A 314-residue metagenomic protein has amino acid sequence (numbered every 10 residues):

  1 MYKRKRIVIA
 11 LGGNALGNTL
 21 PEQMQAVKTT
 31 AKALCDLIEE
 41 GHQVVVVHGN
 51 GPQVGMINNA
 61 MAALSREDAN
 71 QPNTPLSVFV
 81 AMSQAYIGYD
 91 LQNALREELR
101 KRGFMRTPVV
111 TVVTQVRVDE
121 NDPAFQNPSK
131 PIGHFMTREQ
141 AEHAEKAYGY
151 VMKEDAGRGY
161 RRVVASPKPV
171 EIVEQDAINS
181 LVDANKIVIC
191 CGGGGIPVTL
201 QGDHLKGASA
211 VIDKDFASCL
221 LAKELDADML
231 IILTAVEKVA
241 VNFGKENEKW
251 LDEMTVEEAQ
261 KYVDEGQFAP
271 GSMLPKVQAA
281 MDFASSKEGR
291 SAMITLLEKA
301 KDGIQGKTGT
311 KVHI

Functional and structural regions predicted by a protein language model:
Y2-I314: C-terminal catalytic "cap/lid" subdomain
